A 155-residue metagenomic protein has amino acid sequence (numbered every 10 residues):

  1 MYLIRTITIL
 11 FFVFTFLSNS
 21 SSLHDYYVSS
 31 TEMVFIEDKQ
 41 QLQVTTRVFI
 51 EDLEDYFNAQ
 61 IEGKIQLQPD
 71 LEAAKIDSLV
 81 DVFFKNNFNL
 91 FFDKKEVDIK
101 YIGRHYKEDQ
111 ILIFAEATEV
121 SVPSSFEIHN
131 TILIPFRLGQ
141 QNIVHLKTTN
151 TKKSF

Functional and structural regions predicted by a protein language model:
M1-T8: Bacterial N-terminal signal peptides that target proteins for export
T8-F11, V48: Serine/threonine-rich, low-complexity intrinsically disordered segments
F11-H24: Bacterial Sec-dependent signal peptides at the C-terminal "C-region" and cleavage site
S22-F155: N-terminal soluble domains immediately following signal/targeting peptides that reside in extracytoplasmic
